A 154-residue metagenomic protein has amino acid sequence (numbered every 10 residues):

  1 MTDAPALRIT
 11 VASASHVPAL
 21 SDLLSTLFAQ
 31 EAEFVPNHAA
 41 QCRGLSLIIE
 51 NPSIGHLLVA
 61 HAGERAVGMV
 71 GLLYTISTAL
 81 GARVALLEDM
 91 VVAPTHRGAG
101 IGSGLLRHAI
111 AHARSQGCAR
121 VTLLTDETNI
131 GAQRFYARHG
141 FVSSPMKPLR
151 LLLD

Functional and structural regions predicted by a protein language model:
R8-L20: A short beta-loop-alpha structural element at the N-terminal edge of CoA-dependent acyl/N-acetyltransferase catalytic
D22-L47: Conserved GNAT-fold acetyl-CoA-binding loop/helix
L47-V59, L86: A short helix-loop-beta-strand connector motif used in the catalytic cores of GNAT acetyltransferases and, in some
V59, R65-Y74, L86, V91: Conserved beta-strand in the GNAT
T75-L87, R97, S144-P145: A conserved beta-turn-beta hairpin within the catalytic core of GNAT-like acetyltransferases that forms part
V92, G98-A111, R138: Conserved acetyl-CoA-binding loop-helix of GNAT-fold acetyltransferases
A113-L124: Conserved GNAT acetyl-CoA-binding A-motif
L123-A132, R150, D154: Conserved beta-strand-loop-alpha-helix junction that forms the acyl-donor binding cleft
